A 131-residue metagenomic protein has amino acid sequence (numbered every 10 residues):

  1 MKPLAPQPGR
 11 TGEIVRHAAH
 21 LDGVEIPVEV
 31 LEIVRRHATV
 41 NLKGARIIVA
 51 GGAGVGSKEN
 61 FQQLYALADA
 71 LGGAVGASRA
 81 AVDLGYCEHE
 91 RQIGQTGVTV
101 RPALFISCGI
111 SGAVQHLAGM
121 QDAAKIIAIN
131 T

Functional and structural regions predicted by a protein language model:
M1-T131: N-terminal glycine-rich FAD/FM-binding segment characteristic of electron-transfer flavoproteins
